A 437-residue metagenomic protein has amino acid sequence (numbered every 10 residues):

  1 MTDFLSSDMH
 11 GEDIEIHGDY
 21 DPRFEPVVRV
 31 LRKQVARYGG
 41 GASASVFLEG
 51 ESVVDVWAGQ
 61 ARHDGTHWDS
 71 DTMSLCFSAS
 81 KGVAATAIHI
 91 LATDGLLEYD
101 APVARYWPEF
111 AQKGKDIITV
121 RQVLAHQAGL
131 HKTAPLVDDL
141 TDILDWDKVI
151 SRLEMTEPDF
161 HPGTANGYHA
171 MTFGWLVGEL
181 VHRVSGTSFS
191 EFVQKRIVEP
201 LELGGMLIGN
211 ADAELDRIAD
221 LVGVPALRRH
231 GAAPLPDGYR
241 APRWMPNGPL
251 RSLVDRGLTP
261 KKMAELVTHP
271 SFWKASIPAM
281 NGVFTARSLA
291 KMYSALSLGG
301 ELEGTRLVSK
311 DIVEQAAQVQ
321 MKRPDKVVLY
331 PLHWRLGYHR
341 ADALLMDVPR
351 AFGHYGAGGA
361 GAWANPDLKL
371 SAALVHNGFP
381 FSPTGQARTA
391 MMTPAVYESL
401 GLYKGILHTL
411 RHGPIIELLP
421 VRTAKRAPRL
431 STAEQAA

Functional and structural regions predicted by a protein language model:
T2-F24, Y330, L336: Short, compositionally biased leader-like segments
D8-E12, E51, D64-M171, E179 (+2 more regions): Active-site-proximal loop and beta-strand segments within enzyme catalytic domains
H17-C76, E98, M155: Short, conserved catalytic-motif segment at the N-terminal edge
R62-T72, F381-P394: A short, polar/charged loop-to-alpha-helix boundary motif
S70-M73, K132-A219, L266-F284: Catalytic-site signature segments of enzymes, centered on catalytic residues
L75-A79, T93-P135, E154-M155, R183-A232 (+1 more regions): Active-site helix/loop module of the DD-peptidase/beta-lactamase fold, centered on the serine-lysine SxxK catalytic
H126, F173-L180, M280-L302, A360-N377: Active-site-proximal alpha-helical segments within enzyme catalytic domains
G223-A286, E314-S371, L402-L430: Active-site Gly/Thr loop motif
